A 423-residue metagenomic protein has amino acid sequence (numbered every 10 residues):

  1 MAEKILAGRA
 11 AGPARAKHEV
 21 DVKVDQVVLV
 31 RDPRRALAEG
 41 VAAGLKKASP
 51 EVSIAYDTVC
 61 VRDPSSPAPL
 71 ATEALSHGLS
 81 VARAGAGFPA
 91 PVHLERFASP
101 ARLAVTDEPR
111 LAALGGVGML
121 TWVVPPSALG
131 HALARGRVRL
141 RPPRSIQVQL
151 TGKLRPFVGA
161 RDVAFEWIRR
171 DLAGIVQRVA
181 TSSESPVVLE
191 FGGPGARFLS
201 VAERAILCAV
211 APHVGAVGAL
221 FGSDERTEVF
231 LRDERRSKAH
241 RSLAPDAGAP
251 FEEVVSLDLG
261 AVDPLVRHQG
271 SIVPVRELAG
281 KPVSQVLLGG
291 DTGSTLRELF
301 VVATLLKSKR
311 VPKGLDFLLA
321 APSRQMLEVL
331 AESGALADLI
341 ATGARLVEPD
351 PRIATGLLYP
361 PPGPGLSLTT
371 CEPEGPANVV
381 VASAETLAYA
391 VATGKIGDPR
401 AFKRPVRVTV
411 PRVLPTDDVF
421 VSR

Functional and structural regions predicted by a protein language model:
M1-R423: Fe-S-dependent hydro-lyases/dehydratases of central metabolism
